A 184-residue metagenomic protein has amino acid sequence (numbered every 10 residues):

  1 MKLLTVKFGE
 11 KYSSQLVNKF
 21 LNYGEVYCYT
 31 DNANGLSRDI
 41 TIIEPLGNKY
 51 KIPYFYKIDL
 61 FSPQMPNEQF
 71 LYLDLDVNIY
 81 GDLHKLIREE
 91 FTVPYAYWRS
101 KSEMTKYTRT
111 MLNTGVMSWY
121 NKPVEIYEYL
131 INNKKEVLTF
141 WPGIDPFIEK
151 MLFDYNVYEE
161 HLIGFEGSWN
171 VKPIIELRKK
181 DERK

Functional and structural regions predicted by a protein language model:
M1-I52, M65-P66, N121: N-terminal anchoring/stem segment of glycosyltransferases
Y27-L36, L75-L83, I163-E166: Short, polar loop motifs at secondary-structure junctions
P53-L60: Glycine-rich, basic loop-to-helix element that forms the pyrophosphate-binding segment of sugar-nucleotide handling
Y56, L112-T114, G143: A conserved catalytic-core signature of glycosyltransferases
S62-Q64, L86: Short amphipathic alpha-helix with an adjacent loop that forms part of the alpha/beta core around
F70: Short aromatic/hydrophobic "clamp" motif used to bind/position activated sugar donors
N78-M111: Conserved donor-nucleotide/metal-binding helix-loop-beta segment in metal-dependent transferases, i.e., the alpha-helix
V116-K184: Catalytic core and acceptor-binding pocket of nucleotide-sugar-dependent glycosyltransferases
